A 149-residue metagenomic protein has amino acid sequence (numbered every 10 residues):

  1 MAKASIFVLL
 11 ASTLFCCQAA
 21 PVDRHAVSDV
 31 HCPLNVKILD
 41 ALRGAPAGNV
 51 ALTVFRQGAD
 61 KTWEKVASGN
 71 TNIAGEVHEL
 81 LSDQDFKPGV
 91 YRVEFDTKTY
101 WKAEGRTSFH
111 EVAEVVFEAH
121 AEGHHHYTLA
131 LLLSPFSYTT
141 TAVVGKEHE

Functional and structural regions predicted by a protein language model:
A2-G48, R56, W63, Y138-T140 (+1 more regions): Beta-strand-rich domain onsets/edges
H31, F86-V90, H124: Extracellular Ig-like/FN3 beta-sandwich strand-entry sites
A51-F55, R92-E94: Beta-strand signatures of extracellular beta-sandwich domains
D60-S68: Surface-exposed loop/edge segments in extracytoplasmic proteins
N70-Q84, V93: Glycine-centered loop-to-beta-strand initiation motif
P88-T99: A short, solvent-exposed beta-strand micro-motif common in secreted/extracellular proteins
K98-F109, Y138: Short acidic/polar inter-strand loop motif in beta-rich domains
A113-E149: Extracellular beta-sheet/turn segments enriched in Thr/Pro/Gly and aliphatic residues
